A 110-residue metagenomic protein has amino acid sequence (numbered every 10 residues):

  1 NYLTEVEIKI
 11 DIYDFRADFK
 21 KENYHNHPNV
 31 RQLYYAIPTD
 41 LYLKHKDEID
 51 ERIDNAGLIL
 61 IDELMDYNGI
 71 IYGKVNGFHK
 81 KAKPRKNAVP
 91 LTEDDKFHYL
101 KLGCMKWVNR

Functional and structural regions predicted by a protein language model:
N1-E5: Active-site beta-strand-loop-beta-strand hairpin of nuclease catalytic cores that positions key catalytic residues
E7-K9: Anionic group-transfer/hydrolysis microenvironments
D11-R52: Short, charged, amphipathic alpha-helix that recurs within catalytic cores of restriction-modification and other
D47-R110: Non-catalytic C-terminal interaction segments of nucleic acid-processing enzymes
